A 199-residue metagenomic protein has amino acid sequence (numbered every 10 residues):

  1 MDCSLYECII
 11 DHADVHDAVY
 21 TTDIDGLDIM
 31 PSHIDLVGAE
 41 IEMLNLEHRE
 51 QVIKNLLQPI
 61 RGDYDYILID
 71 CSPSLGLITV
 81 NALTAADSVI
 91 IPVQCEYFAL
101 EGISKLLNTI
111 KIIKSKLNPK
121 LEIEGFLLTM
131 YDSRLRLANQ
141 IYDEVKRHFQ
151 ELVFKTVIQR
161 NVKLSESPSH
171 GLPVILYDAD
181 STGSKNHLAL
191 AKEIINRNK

Functional and structural regions predicted by a protein language model:
M1-K199: P-loop NTP-binding core
